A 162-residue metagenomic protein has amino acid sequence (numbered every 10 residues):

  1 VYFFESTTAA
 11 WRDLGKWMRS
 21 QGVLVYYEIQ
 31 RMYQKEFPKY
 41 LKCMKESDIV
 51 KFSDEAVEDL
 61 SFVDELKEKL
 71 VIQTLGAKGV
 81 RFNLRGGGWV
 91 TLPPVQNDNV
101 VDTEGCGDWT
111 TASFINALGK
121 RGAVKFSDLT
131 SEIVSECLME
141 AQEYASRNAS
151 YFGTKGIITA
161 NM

Functional and structural regions predicted by a protein language model:
V1-P93, G122-D128, E132-I133, F152-N161: Ribokinase/PfkB-type carbohydrate-kinase core domain
Q96-M162: Conserved post-catalytic alpha-helical subdomain immediately downstream of the catalytic base and nucleotide-binding
